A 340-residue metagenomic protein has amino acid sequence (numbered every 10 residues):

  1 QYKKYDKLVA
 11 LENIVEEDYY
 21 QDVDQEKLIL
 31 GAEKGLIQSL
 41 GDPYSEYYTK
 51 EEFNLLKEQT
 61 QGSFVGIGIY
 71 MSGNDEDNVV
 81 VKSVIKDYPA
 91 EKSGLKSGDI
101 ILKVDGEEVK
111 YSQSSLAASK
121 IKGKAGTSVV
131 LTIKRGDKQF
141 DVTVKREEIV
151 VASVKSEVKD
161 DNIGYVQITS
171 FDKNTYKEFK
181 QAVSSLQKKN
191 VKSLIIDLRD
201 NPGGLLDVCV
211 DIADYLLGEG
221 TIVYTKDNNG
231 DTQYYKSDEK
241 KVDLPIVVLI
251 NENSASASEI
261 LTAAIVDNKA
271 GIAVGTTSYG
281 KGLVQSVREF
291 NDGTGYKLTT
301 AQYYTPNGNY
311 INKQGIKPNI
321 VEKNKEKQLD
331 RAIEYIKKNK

Functional and structural regions predicted by a protein language model:
Q1-D75, K96, K103-V104, V109 (+8 more regions): Intrinsically disordered, Ser/Thr/Pro/Gly-rich linkers and terminal tails that flank and connect PDZ domains
N78-I85, Y111: Short, structured beta-strand/loop micro-motifs enriched in basic residues and often containing a Trp
K82-S83, E91, D105, S115-K281 (+1 more regions): Cleft-lining beta-strand/loop regions that shape enzyme active-site pockets
V84-K86, S97, A125, G218 (+2 more regions): Short, flexible surface segments
A90, G98-I101: A structural signal for short beta-strand/turn segments enriched in small hydrophobics and glycine
L102-K103, K297: Hydrophobic beta-strand signal
F290-D292, K297-A301: Short acidic, Pro/Gly- and aromatic-enriched capping/linker segments at domain boundaries
